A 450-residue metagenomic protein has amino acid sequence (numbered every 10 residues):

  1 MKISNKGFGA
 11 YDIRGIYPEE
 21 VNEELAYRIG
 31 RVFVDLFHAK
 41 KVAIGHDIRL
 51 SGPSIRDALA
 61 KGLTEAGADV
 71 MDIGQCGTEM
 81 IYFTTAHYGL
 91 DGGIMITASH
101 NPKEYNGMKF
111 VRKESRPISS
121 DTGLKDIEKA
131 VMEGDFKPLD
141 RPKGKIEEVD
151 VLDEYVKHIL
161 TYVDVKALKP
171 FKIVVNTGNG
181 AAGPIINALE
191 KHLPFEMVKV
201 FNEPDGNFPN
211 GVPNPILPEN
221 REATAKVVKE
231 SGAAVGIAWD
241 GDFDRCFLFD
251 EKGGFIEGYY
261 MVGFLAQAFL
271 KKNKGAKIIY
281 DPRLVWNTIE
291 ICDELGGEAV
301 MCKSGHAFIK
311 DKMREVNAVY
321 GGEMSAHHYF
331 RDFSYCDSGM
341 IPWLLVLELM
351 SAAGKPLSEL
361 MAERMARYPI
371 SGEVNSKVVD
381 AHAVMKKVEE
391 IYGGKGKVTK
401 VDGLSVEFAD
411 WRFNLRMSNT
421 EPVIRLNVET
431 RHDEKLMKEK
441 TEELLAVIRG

Functional and structural regions predicted by a protein language model:
M1-K61, E65-G67, K145-K172: An N-terminal, well-structured beta->alpha segment
K41-D47, M71, K172-V174, A276-P282 (+1 more regions): Short glycine-rich phosphate-binding loop at a beta-alpha junction
V42-N106, L189-F249: N-terminal small/polar loop signature for handling phosphorylated ligands or for N-terminal nucleophile
E104-E128, F249-L265, F333-L344, M350: A short, gly/pro- and small-residue-rich
N106-S231: Gly/Ser/Thr-enriched, mixed-charge loops and adjacent short helices that form phosphate/oxyanion-binding elements
L124-K157, T161, E251-M324, H328-F330: Proline/glycine-rich low-complexity loops and linkers
N273-G450: Phosphate-binding and adjacent anionic-ligand microenvironments
